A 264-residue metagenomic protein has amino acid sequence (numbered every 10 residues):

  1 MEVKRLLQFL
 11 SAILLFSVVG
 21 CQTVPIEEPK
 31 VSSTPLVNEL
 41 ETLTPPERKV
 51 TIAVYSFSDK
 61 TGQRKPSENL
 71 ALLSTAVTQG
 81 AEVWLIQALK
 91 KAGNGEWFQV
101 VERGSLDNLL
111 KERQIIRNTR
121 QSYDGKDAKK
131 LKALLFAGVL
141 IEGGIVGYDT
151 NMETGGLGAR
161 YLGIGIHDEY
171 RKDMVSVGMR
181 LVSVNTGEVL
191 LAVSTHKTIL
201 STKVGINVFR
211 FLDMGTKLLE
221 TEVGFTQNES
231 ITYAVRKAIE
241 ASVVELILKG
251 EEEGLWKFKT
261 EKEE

Functional and structural regions predicted by a protein language model:
M1-L10: Bacterial N-terminal signal peptides that target proteins for export
E2, P35-E39, G125-D127: Short alpha-helical segments and helix-capping/turn motifs at coil-helix boundaries
S17-G20: C-terminal motif of bacterial Sec signal peptides marking the signal peptidase cleavage site
Q22-K49, D149, G156-L157, E169-E264: C-terminal/domain-edge helix-coil "capping" segments
V50-T51, Y55-N151, M174-G178, V182-A192: N-terminal segment of the mature soluble domain
E68-L70, G155-G163: "Short basic amphipathic alpha-helical interaction patches in structured regions
D124-G125, Y161-G163, V223: Extracytoplasmic loops and strand-loop junctions of Gram-negative outer membrane beta-barrel proteins
A128-K129, G163-H167: Extracellular loop and loop/strand-boundary signature of outer-membrane beta-barrel proteins
